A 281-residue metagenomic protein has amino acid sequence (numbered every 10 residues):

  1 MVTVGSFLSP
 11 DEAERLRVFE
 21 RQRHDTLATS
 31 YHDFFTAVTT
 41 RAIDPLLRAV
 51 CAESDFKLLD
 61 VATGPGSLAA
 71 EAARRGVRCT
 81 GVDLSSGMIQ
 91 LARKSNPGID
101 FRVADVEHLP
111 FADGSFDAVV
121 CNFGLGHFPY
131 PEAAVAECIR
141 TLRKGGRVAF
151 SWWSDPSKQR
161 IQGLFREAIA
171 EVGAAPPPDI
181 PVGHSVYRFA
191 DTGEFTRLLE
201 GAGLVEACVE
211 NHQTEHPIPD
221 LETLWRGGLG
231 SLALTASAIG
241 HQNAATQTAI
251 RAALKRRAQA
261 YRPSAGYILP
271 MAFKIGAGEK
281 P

Functional and structural regions predicted by a protein language model:
V2-F56, S67-E71, M88-L91, S95: Conserved class I S-adenosyl-L-methionine
S9-A13, P65-S67, S185-P281: Conserved Class I S-adenosyl-L-methionine
L47, A70-A73, E132-I139, R166: A structural alpha-helix within SAM-dependent methyltransferase catalytic domains
K57-L109, A118, A133: Class I SAM-dependent methyltransferase SAM/SAH-binding core
A118-E132, S154: A short SAM/SAH-binding and catalytic strip from SAM-dependent methyltransferases
E132, R140-P219, N243: Conserved catalytic/acceptor-binding region of the Class I
